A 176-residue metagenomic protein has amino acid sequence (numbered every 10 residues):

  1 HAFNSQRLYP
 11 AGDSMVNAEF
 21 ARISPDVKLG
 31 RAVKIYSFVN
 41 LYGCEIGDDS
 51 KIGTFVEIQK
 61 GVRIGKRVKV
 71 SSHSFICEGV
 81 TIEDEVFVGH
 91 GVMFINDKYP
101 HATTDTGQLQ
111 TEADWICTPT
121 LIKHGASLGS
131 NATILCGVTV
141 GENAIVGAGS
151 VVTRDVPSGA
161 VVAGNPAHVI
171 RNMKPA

Functional and structural regions predicted by a protein language model:
R7-P10, A148: A ubiquitous, low-specificity "background" feature that marks scattered single residues across proteins without
Y9, V16-P25, I35-V138, N165-P166 (+1 more regions): Flexible, glycine/small-residue-enriched loop-and-beta-strand segment within the central core of proteins
V138-V161: C-terminal/domain-terminus segments
